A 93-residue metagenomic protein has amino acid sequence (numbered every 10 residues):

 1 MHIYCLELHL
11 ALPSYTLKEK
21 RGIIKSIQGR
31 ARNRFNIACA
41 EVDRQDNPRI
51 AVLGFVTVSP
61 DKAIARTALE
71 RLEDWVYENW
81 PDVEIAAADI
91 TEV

Functional and structural regions predicted by a protein language model:
Y4-L10, G54: Active-site-flanking beta-strand signature of metal-NTP-handling nucleotidyl enzymes and homologous cyclase-like
L10-S14, N33, S59: Beta-strand elements of well-folded, non-transmembrane domains
K20: C-terminal binding/interaction regions
I23-I27: Short, well-ordered alpha-helical segments
N36-V42, E84-A87: A short linear hydrophobic-aromatic micro-motif
A40-D61: Short, charge-patterned binding micro-sites
T57-V93: C-terminal structural segments of small proteins and small subunits
